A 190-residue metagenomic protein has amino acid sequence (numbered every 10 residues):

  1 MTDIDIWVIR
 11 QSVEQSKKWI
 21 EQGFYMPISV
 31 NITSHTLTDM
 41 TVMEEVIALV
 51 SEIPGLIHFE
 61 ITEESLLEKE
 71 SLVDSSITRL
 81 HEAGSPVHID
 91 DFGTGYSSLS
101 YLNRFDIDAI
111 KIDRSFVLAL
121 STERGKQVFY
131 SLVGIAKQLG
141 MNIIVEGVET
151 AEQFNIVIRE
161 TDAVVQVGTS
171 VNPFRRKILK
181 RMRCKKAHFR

Functional and structural regions predicted by a protein language model:
M1-R10: Acidic helix/loop or adjacent segment enriched in Glu/Asp that either coordinates divalent metal
I4-D5, K17, V42-E45, L72-S75: Signal-transducing alpha-helical linker
R10, S16-K17, N31-M40, L56 (+2 more regions): EAL-family c-di-GMP phosphodiesterase catalytic domain
Q11-Q15, E45-L49: A short, hydrophobic coiled-coil helix within the histidine kinase transmitter core
W19-M26: Catalytic core regions of nucleotide second-messenger enzymes
I53: Extended, charged alpha-beta segments that form solvent-exposed binding/catalytic grooves in nucleic-acid-handling
